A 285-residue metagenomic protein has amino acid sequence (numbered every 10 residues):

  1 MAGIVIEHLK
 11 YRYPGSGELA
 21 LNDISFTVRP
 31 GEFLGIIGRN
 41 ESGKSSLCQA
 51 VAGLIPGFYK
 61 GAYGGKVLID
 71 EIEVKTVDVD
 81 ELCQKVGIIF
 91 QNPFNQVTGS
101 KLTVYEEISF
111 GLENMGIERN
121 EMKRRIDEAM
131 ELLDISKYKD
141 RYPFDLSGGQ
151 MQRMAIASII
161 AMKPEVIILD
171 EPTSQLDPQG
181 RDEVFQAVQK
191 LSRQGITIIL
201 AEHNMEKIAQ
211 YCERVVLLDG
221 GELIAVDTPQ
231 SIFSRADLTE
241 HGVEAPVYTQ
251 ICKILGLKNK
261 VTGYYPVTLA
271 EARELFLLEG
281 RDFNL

Functional and structural regions predicted by a protein language model:
M1-G3, Y11-D23, I55-K60, T76-D78: A short, flexible loop at the N-terminus of ABC-type nucleotide-binding domains that lies
S109, E113, N120-Y138: Conserved ABC ATPase "signature" region
Y142-L146, Q150: Conserved ABC ATPase signature
I167-D170: Catalytic Walker B motif of ABC-type/P-loop ATPase nucleotide-binding domains
E202-H203: H-loop/switch region of ABC-family ATPase nucleotide-binding domains
G220-G221: Conserved ABC ATPase "signature" C-loop
S234-L285: ABC ATPase nucleotide-binding domains
